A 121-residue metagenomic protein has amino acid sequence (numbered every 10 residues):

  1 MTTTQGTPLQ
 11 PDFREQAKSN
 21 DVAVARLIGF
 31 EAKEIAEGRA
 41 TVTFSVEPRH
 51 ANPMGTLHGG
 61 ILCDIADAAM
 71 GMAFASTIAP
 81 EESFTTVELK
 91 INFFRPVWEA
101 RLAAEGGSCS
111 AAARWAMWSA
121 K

Functional and structural regions predicted by a protein language model:
M1-K121: Terminal targeting signals and extreme-terminal segments of soluble enzymes
